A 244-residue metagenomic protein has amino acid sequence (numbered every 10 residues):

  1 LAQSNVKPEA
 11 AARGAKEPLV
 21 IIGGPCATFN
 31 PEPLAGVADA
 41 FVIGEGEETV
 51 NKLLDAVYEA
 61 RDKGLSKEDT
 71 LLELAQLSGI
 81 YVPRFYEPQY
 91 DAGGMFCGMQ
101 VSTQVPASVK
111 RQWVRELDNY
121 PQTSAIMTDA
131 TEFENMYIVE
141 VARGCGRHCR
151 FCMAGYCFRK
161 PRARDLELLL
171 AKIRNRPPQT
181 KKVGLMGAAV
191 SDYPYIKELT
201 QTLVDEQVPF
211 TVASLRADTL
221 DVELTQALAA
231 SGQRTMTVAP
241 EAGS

Functional and structural regions predicted by a protein language model:
L1-V101: Glycine-rich beta-alpha loop elements in corrinoid/cobalamin-binding modules across cobalamin-dependent enzymes
T28-P31, T49-N51, P88-Y90, G146-R150 (+5 more regions): Flexible loop/turn segments at secondary-structure boundaries
D39, C145, C149, L169 (+1 more regions): Conserved, mostly hydrophobic/aromatic
G93-I138: N-terminal [4Fe-4S]-dependent radical SAM core
T128-D129, R162-R174, P178, L199: Ferredoxin-type iron-sulfur electron-transfer modules in oxidoreductases and energy-metabolism complexes
T128-T131, V141-A142, Q226-A230: Replace "in large, NTP-powered and nucleic-acid-processing enzymes" with "in large, NTP-powered factors and other
T131-D165: Canonical Radical SAM [4Fe-4S] cluster-binding loop centered on the CxxxCxxC motif and its immediate flanking residues
I173-S244: Conserved SAM/AdoMet-binding glycine-rich loop
